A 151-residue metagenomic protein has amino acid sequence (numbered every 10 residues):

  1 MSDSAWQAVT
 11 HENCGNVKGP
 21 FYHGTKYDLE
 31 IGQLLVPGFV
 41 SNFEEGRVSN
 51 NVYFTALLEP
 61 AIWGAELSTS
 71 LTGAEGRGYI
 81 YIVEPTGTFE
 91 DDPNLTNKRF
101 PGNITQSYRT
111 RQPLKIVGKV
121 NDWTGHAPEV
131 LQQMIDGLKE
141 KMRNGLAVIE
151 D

Functional and structural regions predicted by a protein language model:
M1-N51, E66-L67: ADP-ribose/NAD+-binding catalytic cleft of ART/PARP-like enzymes
K26, Q33-L34, A74-D151: Active-site and NAD+-binding cores of ADP-ribose-processing enzymes
N42, T72-E75: Solvent-exposed, non-transmembrane amphipathic alpha-helical segments
L58-T72: Short active-site loop/helix that positions an aromatic residue
